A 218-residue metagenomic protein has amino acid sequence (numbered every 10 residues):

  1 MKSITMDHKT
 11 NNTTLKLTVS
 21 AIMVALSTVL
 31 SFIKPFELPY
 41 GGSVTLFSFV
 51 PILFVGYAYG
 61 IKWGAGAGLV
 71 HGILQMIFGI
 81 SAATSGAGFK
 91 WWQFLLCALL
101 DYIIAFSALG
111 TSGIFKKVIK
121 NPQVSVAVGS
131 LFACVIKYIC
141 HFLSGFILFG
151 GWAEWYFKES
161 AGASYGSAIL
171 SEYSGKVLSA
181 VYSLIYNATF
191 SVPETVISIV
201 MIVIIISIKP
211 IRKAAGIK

Functional and structural regions predicted by a protein language model:
M1-K218: Loop-helix junctions at membrane interfaces
